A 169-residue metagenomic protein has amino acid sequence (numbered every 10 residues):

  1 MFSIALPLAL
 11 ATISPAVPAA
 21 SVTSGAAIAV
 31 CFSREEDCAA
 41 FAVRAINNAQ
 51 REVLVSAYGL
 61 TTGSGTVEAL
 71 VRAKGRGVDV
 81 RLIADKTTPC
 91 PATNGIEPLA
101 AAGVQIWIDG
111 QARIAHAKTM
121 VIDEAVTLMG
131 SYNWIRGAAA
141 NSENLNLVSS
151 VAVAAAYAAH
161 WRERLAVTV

Functional and structural regions predicted by a protein language model:
F2-A40, T88-P91, A139-S142, H160-V169: Short, small/polar-rich loop/turn modules that mediate ligand/substrate recognition or access, typified
S24, N47-N48, L99-A100, A112-A115 (+2 more regions): Extracellular/periplasmic catalytic domains that process cell-envelope and extracellular macromolecules
I28-R34, A57-L60, V104-W107: Short, flexible loop segments at the rims of nucleotide/cofactor-binding pockets, characterized by
C31-S33, I83-D85, D109-Q111: Conserved beta-strand termini and adjacent loop/short-helix elements that scaffold enzyme active sites in alpha/beta
D37-A40, V67-E68, I114: Alpha-helical scaffolding within the catalytic cores of extracellular/periplasmic polymer-degrading hydrolases
A42-V104: Primarily the HKD phosphodiesterase
G59-G63, K86-C90, A112-A115, V126-T127 (+2 more regions): Solvent-exposed loop/turn segments at secondary-structure junctions within structured extracellular/periplasmic domains
I122, V126-V169: Signature of lipid phosphatidyltransferase scaffolds
